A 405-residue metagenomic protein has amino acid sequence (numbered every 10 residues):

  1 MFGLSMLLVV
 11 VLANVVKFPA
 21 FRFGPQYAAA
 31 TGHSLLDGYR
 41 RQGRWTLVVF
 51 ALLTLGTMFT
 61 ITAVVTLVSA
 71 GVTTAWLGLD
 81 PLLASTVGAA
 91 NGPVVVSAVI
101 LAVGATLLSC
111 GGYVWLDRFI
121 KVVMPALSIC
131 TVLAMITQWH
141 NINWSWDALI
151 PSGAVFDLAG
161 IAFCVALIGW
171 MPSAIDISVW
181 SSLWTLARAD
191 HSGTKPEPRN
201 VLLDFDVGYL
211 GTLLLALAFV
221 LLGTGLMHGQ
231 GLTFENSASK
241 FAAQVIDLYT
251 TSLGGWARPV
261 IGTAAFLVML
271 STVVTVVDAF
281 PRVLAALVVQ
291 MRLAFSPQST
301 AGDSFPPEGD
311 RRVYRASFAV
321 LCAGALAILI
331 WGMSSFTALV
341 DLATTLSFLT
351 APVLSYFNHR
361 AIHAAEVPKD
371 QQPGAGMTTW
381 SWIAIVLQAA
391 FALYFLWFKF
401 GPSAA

Functional and structural regions predicted by a protein language model:
L8, G43-T57, V96-V99, F156-I168 (+4 more regions): Select transmembrane alpha-helical segments in multipass membrane proteins
V9-R40, V49-V64: Juxtamembrane transmembrane-helix boundary signature
F18-A30, T185-L186, S192, L210-A243: Extracellular/periplasmic helix-exit of transmembrane alpha-helices
F21-W45, T73-L83, Q230-S252, L287-V288 (+1 more regions): Flexible loop linkers connecting adjacent transmembrane helices in multi-pass alpha-helical membrane transporters
A30, T46-S85, M269-V289, F336 (+1 more regions): Hydrophobic transmembrane alpha-helices that form the core helical bundles of multi-pass secondary transporters
L77-S109, P125-I136, E308-A327, P352-Y356: Transmembrane alpha-helical segments of multi-pass small-molecule transport proteins
F119-V122, R292, S299-A319, D341-L396: C-terminal membrane-solvent junction of multi-pass transporters and transport-like membrane proteins
P125-A154, C164-L183, L354-V367, A392-S403: Hydrophobic alpha-helical segments and their helix-loop junctions in multi-pass secondary transporters
